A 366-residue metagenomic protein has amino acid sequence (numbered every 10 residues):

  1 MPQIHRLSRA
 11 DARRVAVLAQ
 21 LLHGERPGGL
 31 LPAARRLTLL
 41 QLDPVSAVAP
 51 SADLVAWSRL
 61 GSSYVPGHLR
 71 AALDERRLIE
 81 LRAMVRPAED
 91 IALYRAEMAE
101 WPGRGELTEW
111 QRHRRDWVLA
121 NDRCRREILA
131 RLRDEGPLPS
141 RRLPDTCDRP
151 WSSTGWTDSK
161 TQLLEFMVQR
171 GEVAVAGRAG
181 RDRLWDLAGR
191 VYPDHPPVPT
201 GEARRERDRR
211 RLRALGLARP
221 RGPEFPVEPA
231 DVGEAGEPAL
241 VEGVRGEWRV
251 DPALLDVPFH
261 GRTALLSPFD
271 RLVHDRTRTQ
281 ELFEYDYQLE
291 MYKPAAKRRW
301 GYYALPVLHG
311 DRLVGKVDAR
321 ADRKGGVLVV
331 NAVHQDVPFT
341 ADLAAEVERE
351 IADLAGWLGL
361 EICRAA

Functional and structural regions predicted by a protein language model:
M1-A366: Long, charged, low-complexity, helical-prone intrinsically disordered regions
